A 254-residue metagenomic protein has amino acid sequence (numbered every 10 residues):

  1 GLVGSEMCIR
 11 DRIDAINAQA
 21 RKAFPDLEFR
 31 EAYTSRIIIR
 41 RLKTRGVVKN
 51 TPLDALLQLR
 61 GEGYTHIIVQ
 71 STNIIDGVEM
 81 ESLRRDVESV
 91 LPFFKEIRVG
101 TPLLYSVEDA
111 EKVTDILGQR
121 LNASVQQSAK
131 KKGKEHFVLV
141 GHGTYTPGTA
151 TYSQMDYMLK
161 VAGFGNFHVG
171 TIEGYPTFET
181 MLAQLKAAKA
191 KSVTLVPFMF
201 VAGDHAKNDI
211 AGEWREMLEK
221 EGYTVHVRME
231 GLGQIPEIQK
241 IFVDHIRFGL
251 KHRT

Functional and structural regions predicted by a protein language model:
L2-C8: Short, small-residue-biased leader/transition segments that mark boundaries at the very start of proteins
R10-I68, D76-T194, M199-D204, G212-T254: Non-catalytic structural scaffold of enzyme domains
N73: Phosphate-coordination/substrate-recognition cap region in phosphate-metabolizing enzymes
